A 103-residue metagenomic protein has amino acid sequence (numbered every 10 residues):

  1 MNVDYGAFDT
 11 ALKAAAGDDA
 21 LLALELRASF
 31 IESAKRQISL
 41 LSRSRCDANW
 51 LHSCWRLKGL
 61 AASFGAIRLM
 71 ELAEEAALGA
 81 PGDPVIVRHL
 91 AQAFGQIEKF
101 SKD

Functional and structural regions predicted by a protein language model:
M1-D103: Two-component system phosphorelay core
